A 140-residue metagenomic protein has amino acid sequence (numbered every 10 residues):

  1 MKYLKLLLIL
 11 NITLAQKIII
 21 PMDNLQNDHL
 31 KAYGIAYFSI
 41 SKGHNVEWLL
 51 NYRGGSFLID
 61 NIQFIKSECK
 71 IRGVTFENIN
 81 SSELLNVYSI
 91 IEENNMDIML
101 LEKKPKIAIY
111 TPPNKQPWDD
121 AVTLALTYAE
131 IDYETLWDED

Functional and structural regions predicted by a protein language model:
Y3-T13: Sec-dependent N-terminal signal peptides
A15, L101-I107: A short, charged/proline- and glycine-enriched loop that marks the coil->beta-strand transition at the N-terminal
K17-I18, D23-N27, L58, I62-F64 (+1 more regions): Helical hinge/lid and interdomain linker segments adjacent to catalytic or ligand-binding clefts that mediate domain
D23, D28-H29, S39-K42: Conserved, single-site charged/polar hotspot
Y33-C69: N-terminal, post-signal-peptide region of Sec/Tat-exported proteins
G43, R72-E77: A common structural junction motif
T75-K103: Non-catalytic propeptide/linker segments at domain boundaries
